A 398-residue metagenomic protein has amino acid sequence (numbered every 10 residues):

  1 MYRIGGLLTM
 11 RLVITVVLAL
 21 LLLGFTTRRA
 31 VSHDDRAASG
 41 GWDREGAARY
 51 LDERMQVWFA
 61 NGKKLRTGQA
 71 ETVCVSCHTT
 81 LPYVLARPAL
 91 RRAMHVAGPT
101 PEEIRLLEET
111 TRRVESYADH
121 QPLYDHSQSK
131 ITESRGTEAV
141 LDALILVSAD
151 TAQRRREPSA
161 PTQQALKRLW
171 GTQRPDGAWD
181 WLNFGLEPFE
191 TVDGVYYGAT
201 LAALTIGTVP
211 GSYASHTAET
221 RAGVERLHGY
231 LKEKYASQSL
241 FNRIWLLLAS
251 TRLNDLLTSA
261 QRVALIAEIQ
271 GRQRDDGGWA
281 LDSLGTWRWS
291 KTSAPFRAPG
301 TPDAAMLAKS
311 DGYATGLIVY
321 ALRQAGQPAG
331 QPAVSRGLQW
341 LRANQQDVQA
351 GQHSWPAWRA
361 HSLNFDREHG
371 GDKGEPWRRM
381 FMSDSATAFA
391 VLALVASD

Functional and structural regions predicted by a protein language model:
M1-M10: N-terminal secretory signal peptides that target proteins for export/translocation
R11-V16, L246: Hydrophobic H-region at the start of alpha-helical membrane spans
I14-G24: Bacterial N-terminal signal peptides
G24-D398: Preference for long, amphipathic alpha-helical scaffolds in soluble/luminal domains and all-alpha bundles
